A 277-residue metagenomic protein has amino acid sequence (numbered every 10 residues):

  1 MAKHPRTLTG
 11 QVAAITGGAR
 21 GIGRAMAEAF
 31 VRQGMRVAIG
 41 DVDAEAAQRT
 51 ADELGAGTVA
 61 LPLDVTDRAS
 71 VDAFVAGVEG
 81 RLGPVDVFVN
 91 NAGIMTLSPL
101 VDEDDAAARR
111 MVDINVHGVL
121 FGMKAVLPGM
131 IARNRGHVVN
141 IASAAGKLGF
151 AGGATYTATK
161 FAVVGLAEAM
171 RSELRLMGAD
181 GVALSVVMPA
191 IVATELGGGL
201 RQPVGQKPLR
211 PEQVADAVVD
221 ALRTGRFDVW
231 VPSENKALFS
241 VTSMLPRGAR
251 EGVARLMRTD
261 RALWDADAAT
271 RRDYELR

Functional and structural regions predicted by a protein language model:
K3-R36: Canonical Rossmann dinucleotide-binding motif of NAD(H)/NADP(H)-dependent dehydrogenases/reductases, specifically
A44, L63-A73, D105: The beta1-alpha1 cofactor-binding region of Rossmann-like NAD(H)/NADP(H)-dependent oxidoreductases
A56, G77-F88, T96, A183: A glycine-rich helix->loop->beta "capping" turn within Rossmann-like NAD(P)(H)-dependent oxidoreductase domains
P99-L100, D104-V112: Substrate-binding pocket helix/loop in short-chain dehydrogenase/reductase
M123, T159: Active-site helix of classical SDR
S143: Residue(s) in the substrate-gating loop at a strand-loop-helix junction that position the organic substrate next
E173-L238, G248-E251: SDR active-site lid
